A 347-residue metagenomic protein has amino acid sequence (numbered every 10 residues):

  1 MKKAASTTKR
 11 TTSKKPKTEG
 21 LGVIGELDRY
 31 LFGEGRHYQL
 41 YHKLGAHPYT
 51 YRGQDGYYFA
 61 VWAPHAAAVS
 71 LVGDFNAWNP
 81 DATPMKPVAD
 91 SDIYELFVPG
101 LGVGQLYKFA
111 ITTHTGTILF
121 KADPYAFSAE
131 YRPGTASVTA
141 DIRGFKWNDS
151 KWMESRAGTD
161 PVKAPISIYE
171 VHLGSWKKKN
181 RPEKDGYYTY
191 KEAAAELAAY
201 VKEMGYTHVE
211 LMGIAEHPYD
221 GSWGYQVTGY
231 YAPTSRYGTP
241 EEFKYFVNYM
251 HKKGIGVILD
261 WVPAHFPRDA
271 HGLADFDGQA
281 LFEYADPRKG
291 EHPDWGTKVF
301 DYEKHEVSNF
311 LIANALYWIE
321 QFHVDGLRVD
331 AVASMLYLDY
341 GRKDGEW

Functional and structural regions predicted by a protein language model:
M1-Q54, K86-E170, S175-E183, E192: The feature marks proteins involved in alpha-glucan
D55-F59: Structural beta-strand segments of beta-rich domains
W62-V69: Short proline/glycine-enriched turn/loop motifs at strand-loop junctions of beta-rich domains
V69-L71, Y107: Short beta-strand elements bearing conserved aromatic residues within extracellular beta-rich modules
D74-N79, H114: Change "in extracellular beta-sheet-rich domains … of secreted and cell-surface proteins" to "in beta-sheet-rich domains
S150-K163, H172-W347: Substrate-binding/active-site clefts of carbohydrate-active enzymes
